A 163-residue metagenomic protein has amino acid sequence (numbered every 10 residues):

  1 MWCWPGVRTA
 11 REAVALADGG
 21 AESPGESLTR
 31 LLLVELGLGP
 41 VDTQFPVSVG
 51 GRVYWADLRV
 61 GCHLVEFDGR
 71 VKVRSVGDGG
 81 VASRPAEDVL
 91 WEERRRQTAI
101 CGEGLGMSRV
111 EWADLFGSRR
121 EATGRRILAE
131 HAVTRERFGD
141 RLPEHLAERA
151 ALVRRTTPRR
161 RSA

Functional and structural regions predicted by a protein language model:
M1-A163: Surface segments flanking catalytic/ligand-binding clefts of nucleic-acid enzymes
